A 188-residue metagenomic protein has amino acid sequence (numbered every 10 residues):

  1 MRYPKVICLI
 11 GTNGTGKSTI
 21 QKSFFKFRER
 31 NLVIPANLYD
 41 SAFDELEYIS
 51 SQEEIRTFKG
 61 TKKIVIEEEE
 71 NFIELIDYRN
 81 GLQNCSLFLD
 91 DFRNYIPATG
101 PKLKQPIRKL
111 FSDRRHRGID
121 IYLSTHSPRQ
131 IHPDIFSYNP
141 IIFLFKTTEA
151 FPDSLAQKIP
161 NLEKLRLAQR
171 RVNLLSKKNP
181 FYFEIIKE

Functional and structural regions predicted by a protein language model:
M1-P4: Phosphate-binding P-loop
I7-F25, E70-E163: Conserved P-loop NTPase motor cores
T15-I55: Walker A/P-loop NTP-binding active-site region of P-loop NTPases, recognizing the glycine-rich GxxxxGKT/S
R30-L32, T61-I64, C85-L87: Hydrophobic beta-strand segments of well-ordered beta-sheets in folded domains
A36, N80, K187-E188: Phosphate-handling catalytic cores of nucleic-acid transaction enzymes
Q52-I66: Conserved P-loop NTPase mechanochemical-coupling segment
V65-F72, I186-E188: Short, flexible beta-strand-to-coil junctions
S154-E188: Phosphate-binding and hydrolysis-coupling loops of NTP-dependent motor/remodeling domains
